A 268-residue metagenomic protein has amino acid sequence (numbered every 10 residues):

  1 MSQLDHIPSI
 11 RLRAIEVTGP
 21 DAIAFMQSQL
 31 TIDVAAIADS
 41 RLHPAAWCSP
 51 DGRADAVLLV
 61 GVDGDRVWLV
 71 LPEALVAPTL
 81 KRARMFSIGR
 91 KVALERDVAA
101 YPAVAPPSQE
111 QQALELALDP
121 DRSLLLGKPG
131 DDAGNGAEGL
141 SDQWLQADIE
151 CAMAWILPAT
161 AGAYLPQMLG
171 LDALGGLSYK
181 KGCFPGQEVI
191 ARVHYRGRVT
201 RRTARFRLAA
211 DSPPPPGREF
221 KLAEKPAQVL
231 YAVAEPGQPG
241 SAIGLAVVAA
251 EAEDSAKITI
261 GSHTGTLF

Functional and structural regions predicted by a protein language model:
M1-D55: Acidic, proline/glycine-enriched N-terminal capping motif
Q3-E16, A56-A152: Acidic, low-complexity central loop/insert segments
D21-M26, V76-L80, G130-G136, S212-R218 (+1 more regions): Short, conserved charged micro-motifs
D33-V34, A83-A93, N135-Q143, L222-P226 (+1 more regions): A common structural junction motif
R41-C48, V104-Q112, D211-K225: Short amphipathic alpha-helix segments
S141, A147-D172: Short, conserved active-site entrance elements at the starts or edges of catalytic domains
L169-G176, A191-F268: Glycine-rich, small/acidic residue-mixed loop/short-helix segments
Q187-E188: Structural motif
